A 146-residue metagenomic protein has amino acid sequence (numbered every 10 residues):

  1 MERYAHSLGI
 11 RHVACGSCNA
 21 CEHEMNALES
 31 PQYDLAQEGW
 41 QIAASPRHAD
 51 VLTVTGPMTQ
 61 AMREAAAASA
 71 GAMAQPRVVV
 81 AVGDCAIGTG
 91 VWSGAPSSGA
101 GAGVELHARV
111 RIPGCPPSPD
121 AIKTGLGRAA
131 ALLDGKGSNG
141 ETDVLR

Functional and structural regions predicted by a protein language model:
M1-R146: Iron-sulfur-associated redox domains of electron-transfer enzymes in respiratory and anaerobic energy metabolism
